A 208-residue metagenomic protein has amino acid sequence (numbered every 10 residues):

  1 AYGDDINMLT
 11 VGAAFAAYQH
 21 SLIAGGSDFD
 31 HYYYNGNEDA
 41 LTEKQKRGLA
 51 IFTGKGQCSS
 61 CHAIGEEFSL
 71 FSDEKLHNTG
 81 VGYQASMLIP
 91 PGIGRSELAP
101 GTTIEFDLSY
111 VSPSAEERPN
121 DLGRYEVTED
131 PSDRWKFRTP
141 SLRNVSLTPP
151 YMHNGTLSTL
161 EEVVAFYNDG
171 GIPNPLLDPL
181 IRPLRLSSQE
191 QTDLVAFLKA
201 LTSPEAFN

Functional and structural regions predicted by a protein language model:
A1, D30-N35, D178-I181: Short linear capping/connector segments at secondary-structure termini
A1-A14: Glycine-rich, often acidic, oxyanion-interacting loops/wings at catalytic, nucleic-acid, or phospho-protein interfaces
D5, S21-L22, L142-V145: Internal low-complexity, small-residue/proline-rich segments
L9, H20-L41, Q189, V195 (+1 more regions): Flexible coil segments in periplasmic/lumen-exposed cytochrome c-class electron-transfer proteins
A13-H20, R143, E162-A165, A196-K199: Generic alpha-helical structural context detector
S27-T156, E162-A165, I172-N174, N208: Short glycine/threonine-rich turn/loop motifs
L160, V164, G171-Q189, D193 (+1 more regions): C-terminal soluble interaction/assembly domains
